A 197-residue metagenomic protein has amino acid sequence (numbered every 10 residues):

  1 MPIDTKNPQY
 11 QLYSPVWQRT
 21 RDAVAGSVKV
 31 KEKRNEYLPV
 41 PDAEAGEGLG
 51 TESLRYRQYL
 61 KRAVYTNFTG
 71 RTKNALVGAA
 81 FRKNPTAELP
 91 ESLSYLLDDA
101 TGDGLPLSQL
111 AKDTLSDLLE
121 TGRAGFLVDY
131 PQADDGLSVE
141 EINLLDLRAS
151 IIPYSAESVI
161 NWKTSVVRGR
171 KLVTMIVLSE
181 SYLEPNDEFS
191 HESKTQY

Functional and structural regions predicted by a protein language model:
M1-Y154, V167: Extended, helix-rich architectural segments
Y130-Y197: Structured, contiguous alpha/beta core segments that scaffold functional sites
